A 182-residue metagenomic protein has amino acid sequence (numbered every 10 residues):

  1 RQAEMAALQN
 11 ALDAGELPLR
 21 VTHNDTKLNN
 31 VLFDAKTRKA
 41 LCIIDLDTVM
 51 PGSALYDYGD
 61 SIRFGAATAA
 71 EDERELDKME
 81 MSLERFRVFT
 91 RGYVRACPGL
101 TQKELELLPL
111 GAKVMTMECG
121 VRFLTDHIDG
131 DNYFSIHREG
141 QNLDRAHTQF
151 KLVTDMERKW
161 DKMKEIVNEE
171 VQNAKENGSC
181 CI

Functional and structural regions predicted by a protein language model:
R1-H23, L28-C42, S135-L143, K151-T154 (+1 more regions): ATP-dependent phospho-/nucleotidyl transfer catalytic cores
G15, N29-A70: Catalytic activation segment of kinase domains across protein kinase-like and atypical kinase folds
P18, H23, M50, M81 (+3 more regions): Secondary-structure capping and boundary motifs in well-ordered enzyme cores
T26-L28, F33, R85, L105-L108: Active-site capping/gating regions of soluble enzymes
T48, G65, D72, P109 (+4 more regions): Phosphate/dinucleotide-binding and metal-coordinating scaffold of catalytic cores in nucleotide-dependent enzymes
L55-G99, V114-Y133: Active-site activation/catalytic loop segments of kinase-like enzymes and analogous catalytic loops in related
L100-A112: All-alpha amphipathic helical-bundle segments outside canonical DNA-binding/catalytic cores that form hydrophobic
M156-W160: Long, compositionally biased intrinsically disordered regions
